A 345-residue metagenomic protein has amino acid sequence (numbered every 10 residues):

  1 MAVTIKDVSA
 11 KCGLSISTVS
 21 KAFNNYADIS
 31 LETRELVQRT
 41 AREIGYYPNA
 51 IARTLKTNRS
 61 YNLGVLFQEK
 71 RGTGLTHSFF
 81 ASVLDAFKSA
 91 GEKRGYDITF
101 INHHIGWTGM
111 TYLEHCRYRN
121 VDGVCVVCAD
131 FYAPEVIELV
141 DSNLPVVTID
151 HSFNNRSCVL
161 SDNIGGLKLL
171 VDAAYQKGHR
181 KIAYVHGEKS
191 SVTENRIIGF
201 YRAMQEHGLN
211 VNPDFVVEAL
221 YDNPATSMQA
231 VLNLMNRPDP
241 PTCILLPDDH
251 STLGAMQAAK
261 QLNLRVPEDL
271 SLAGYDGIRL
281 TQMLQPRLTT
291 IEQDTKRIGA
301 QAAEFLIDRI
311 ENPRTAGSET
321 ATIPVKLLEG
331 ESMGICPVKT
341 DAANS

Functional and structural regions predicted by a protein language model:
M1-Y61, T340: N-terminal helix-turn-helix DNA-binding module of bacterial transcription factors
A2, P48-N49, G109-M110, Y132-A133 (+2 more regions): Structural motif corresponding to alpha-helix initiation and N-cap regions
N25, I29, I51, L75 (+5 more regions): Conserved acidic
T33, T76-F79, E135, T193-R196 (+1 more regions): Residues at alpha-helix caps and immediate loop-helix transition turns in enzyme cores, especially N- and C-cap
E43, A86-R94, D141-V147, S152-S345: Bacterial carbohydrate/catabolite-sensing allosteric modules
E43-N49, I105-G109, C128-A129, M256: Short gly/ser/thr-rich secondary-structure transition/capping motifs
N58, N62-D172, Q176, L234-N236 (+1 more regions): Alpha-helical recognition/docking segments in bacterial nutrient-uptake and carbohydrate-utilization systems
